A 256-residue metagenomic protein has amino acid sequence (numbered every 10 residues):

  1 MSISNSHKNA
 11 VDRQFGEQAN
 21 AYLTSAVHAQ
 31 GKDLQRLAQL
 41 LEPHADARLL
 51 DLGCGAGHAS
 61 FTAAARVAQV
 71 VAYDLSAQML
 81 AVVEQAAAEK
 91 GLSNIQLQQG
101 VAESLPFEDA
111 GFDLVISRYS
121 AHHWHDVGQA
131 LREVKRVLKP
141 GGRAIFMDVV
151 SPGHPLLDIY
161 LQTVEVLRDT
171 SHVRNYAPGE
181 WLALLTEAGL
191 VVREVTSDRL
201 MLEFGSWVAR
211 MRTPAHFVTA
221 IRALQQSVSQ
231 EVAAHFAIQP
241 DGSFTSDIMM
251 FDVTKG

Functional and structural regions predicted by a protein language model:
M1-H44, H58-T62, M79-V82, S206-A209: Conserved class I S-adenosyl-L-methionine
L50-L52, A56-S104: Class I SAM-dependent methyltransferase SAM/SAH-binding core
E103-L114: A short acidic, Gly/Pro-enriched loop at the edge of an enzyme's catalytic core that lines a small-molecule cofactor
D113-D126: A short SAM/SAH-binding and catalytic strip from SAM-dependent methyltransferases
G128-P140: A short glycine-rich, Lys/Arg-flanked "PGG" loop and its adjoining helix->strand segment in the class I
I145-L167: Conserved class I S-adenosyl-L-methionine
R174-A188: Short alpha-helix
R193-G256: Conserved Class I S-adenosyl-L-methionine
